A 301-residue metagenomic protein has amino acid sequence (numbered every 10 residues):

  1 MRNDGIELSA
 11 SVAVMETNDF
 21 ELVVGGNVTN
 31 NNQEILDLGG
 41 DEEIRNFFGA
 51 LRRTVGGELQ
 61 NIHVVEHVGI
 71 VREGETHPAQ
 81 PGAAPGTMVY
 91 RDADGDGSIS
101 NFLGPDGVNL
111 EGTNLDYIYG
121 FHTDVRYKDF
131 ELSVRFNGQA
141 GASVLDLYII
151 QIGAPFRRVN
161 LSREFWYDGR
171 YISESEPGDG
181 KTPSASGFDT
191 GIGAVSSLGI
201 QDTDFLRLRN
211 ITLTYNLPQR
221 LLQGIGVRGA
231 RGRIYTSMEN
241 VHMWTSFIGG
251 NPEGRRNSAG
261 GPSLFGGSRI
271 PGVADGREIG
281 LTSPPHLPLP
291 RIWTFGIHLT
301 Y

Functional and structural regions predicted by a protein language model:
M1, D37-G40, R53-E58, P105-T113 (+4 more regions): Extracellular/periplasm-exposed beta-strand and loop segments of Gram-negative cell-envelope proteins, dominated by
M1-N3, N46-V71, E75, R157 (+6 more regions): C-terminal beta-signal and terminal closure region of outer-membrane beta-barrel proteins
M1-R2, I6, A13-T113, E239-G250: Conserved small-residue
R2, N18-F20, L115-Y117, D204-R207 (+2 more regions): Residue-level preference for beta-strand/loop junctions
I6-V14, F20-N30, Y119-V125, F130-G138 (+3 more regions): Membrane-embedded beta-strands that build the outer-membrane beta-barrel scaffold
E42-I44, H67, D124, L132-Q151 (+2 more regions): Membrane-proximal, glycine/serine-rich, low-complexity loop/turn segments characteristic of large bacterial
R53-R135, P177-Q223: Outer-membrane beta-barrel transmembrane strand signature
Q139-E239: Extracytoplasmic gating/loop element in the C-terminal half of outer-membrane beta-barrel translocons and assembly
